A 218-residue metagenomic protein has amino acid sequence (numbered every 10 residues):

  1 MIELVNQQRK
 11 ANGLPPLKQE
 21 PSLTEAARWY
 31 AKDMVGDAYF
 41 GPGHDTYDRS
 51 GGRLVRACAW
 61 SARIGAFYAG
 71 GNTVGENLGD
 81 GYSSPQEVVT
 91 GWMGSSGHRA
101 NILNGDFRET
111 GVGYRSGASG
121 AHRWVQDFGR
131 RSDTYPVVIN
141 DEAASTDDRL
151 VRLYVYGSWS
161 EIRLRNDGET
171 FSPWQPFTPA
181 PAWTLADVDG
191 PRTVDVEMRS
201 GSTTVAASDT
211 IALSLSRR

Functional and structural regions predicted by a protein language model:
M1-Y156: Functional surface patches built around histidine and acidic residues
S132-R218: Low-complexity, disordered linker/stalk regions enriched in Pro/Thr/Ser/Gly
